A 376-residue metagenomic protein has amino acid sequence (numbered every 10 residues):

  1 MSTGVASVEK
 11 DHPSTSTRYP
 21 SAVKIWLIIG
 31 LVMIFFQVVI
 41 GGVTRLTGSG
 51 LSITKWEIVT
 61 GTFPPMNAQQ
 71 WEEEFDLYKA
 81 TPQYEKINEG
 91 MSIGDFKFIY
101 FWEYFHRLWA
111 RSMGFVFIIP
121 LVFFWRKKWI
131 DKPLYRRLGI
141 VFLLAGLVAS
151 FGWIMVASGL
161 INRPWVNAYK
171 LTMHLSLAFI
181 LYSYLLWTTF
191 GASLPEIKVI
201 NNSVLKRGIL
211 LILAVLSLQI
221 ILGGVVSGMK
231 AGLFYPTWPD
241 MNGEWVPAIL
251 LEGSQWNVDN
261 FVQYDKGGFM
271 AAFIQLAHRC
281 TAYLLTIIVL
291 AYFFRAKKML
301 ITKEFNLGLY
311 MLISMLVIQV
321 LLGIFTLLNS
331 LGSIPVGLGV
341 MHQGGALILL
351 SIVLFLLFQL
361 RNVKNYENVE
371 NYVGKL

Functional and structural regions predicted by a protein language model:
S2-L376: Polytopic transmembrane helical bundles with strong interfacial aromatic enrichment
